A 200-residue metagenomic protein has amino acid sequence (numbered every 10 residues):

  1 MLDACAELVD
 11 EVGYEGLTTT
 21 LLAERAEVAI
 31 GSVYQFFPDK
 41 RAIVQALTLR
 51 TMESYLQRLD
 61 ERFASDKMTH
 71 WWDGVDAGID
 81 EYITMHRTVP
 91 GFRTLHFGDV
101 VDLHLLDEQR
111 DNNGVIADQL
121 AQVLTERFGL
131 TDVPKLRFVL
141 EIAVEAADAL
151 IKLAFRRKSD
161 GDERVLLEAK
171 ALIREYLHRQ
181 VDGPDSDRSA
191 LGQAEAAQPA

Functional and structural regions predicted by a protein language model:
M1-C5, L22, L47-Y55: Generic hydrophobic, amphipathic alpha-helix propensity
A4, L8, R25, E81 (+1 more regions): Amphipathic alpha-helical interface segments
A4, L8-A42: Helix-turn-helix
V44-T51, R58-L59, N112: Alpha-helical DNA-contacting segments of helix-turn-helix folds
A46, D60-R87: Hydrophobic alpha-helical connector segments
L59-K67, R93-V100, R127, A154-K158: Secondary-structure edge/capping motif, primarily at the C-terminal ends of alpha-helices and the immediately following
M68, T88-L95, L103-L106, G114-L140 (+2 more regions): Hydrophobic alpha-helical bundle segments that form small-molecule/ligand-binding pockets
T84, D118-E126, L130, E141 (+1 more regions): C-terminal peripheral helix-coil segments that are non-catalytic and often amphipathic
